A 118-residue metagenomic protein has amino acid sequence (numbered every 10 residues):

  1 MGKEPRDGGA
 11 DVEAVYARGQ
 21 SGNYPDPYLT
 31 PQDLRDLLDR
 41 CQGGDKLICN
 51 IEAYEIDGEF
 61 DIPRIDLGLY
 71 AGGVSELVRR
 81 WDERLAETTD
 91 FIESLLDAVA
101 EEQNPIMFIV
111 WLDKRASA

Functional and structural regions predicted by a protein language model:
M1, I48-I51, E55, F108-V110 (+1 more regions): Generic preference for hydrophobic/aromatic residues in regular secondary structure cores
M1-P31, R40: Long, contiguous N-terminal structural blocks used for assembly/anchoring
A10-E13, I65-L69, R84: Amphipathic alpha-helical segments in structured regions that serve as interaction surfaces
D11, D33-D36, E87, F91: Exposed alpha-helical structural elements
Y24-G72: Amphipathic alpha-helical interaction modules
E76-R80: Intrinsically disordered, low-complexity coil/linker segments enriched for acidic/polar and small residues
W81-A118: Amphipathic alpha-helical binding modules
